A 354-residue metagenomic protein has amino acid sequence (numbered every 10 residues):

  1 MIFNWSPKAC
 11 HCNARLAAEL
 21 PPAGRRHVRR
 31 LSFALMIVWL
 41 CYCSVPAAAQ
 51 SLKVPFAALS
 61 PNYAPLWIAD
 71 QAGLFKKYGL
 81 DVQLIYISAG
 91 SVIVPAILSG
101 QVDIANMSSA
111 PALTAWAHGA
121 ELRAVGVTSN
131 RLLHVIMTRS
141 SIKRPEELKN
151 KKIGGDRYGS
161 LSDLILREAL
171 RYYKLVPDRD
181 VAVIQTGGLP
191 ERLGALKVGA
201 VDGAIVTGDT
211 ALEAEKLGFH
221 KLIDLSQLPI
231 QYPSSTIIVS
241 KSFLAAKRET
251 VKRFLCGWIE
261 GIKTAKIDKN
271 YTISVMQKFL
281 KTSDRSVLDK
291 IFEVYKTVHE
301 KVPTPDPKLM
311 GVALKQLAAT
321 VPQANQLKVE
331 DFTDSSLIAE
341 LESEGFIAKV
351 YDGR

Functional and structural regions predicted by a protein language model:
C10, A18-A34: Short, low-complexity intrinsically disordered segments enriched in A/P/G/S/L with frequent Arg, especially at protein
S32-C43: Bacterial N-terminal signal peptides
V45-A49: Sec/Tat signal peptide C-region and signal peptidase I cleavage site
Q50-V198, D202-D209, K221-Q231: Short, glycine-/small- and polar/acidic-enriched structural segments that line small-molecule recognition paths
A110-P111, P190-K281: Pocket-lining segment of extracytoplasmic ligand-binding domains
A245-L327: Secondary-structure end/capping motifs
A318-R354: Conserved C-terminal helix/tail region of periplasmic/extracytoplasmic solute-binding proteins
